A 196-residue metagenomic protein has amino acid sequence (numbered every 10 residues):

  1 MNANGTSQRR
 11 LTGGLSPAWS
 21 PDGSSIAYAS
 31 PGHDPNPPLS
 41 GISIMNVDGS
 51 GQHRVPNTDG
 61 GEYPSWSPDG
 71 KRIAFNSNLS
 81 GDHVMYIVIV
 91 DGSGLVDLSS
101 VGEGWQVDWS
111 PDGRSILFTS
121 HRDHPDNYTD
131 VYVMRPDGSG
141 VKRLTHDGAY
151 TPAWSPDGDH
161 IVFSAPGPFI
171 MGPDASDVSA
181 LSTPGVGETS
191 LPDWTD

Functional and structural regions predicted by a protein language model:
M1-D196: Sequence signature of WD/YWTD-type beta-propeller architectures
